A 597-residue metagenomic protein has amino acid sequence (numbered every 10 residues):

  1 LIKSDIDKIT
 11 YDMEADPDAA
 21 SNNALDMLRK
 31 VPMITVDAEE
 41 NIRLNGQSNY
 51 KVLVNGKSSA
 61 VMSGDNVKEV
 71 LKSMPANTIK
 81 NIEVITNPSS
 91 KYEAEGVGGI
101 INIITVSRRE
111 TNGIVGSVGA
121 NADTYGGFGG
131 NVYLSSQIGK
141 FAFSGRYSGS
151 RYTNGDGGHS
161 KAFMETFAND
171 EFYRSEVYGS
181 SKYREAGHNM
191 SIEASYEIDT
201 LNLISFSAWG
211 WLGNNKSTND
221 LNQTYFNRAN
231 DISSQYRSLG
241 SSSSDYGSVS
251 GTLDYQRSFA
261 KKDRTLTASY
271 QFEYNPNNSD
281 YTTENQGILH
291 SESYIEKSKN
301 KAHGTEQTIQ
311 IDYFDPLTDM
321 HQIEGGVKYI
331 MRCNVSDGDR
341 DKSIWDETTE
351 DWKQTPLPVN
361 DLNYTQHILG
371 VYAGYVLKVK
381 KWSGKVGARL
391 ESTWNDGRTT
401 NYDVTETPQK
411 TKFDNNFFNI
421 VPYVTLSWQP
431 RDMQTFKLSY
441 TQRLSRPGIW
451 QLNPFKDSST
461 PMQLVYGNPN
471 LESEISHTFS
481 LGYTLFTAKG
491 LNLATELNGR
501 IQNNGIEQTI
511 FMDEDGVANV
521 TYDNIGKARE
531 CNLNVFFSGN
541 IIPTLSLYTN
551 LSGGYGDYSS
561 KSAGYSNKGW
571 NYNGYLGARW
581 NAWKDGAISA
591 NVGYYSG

Functional and structural regions predicted by a protein language model:
L1, A24-M27, V67-V70, V84 (+2 more regions): N-terminal periplasmic accessory domains that precede and gate Gram-negative outer-membrane beta-barrel machines
A24, K30, S58-T86: Short acidic/polar hinge/loop motifs at secondary-structure boundaries that mediate gating or recognition
L25-M62: Extracytoplasmic beta-strand/coil segments of soluble accessory domains associated with Gram-negative outer-membrane
N102-V118, E176, A186-E193, E197 (+13 more regions): Surface-exposed extracellular loop regions of Gram-negative outer-membrane beta-barrel proteins
A120-G126, I138, G149-T153, G210-K216 (+11 more regions): Transmembrane beta-strands of outer-membrane beta-barrel pores
G126-N154, D170-N219, G247-V249: Transmembrane beta-barrel wall of Gram-negative outer-membrane proteins
K297, E306-Q310, K353-N360, Y466-N468 (+3 more regions): Outer membrane beta-barrel strand-and-loop segments of large Gram-negative receptors, especially TonB-dependent
W394-D396, D432-T478, G499-V520: Surface-exposed extracellular loop regions of Gram-negative outer-membrane beta-barrel proteins, predominantly
